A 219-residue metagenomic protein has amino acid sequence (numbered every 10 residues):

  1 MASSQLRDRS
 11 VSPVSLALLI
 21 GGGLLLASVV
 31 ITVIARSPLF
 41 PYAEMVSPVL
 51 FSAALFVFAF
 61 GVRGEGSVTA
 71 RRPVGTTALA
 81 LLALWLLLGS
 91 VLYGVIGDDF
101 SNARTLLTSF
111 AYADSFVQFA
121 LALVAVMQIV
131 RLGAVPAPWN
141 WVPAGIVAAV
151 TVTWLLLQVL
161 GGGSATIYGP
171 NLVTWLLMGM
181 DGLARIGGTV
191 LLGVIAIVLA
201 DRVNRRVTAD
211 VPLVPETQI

Functional and structural regions predicted by a protein language model:
M1-S10: Short, Lys/Arg-rich, polar N-terminal cytosolic tail immediately upstream of the first transmembrane signal-anchor
L6-R7, F60-G75, V130-W139: Membrane-interface helix-boundary motifs at transmembrane edges
R7-D8, M127-L155: Membrane-helix boundary/juxtamembrane motif in polytopic membrane proteins
P13-V29, A83-L84: Alpha-helical transmembrane segments
L26-L50, G89-S115, L156-I186: Membrane interfacial helix motifs at helix-loop boundaries and amphipathic/re-entrant anchors
R72-G89, V142-V152, I219: Transmembrane alpha-helical segments of multi-pass membrane proteins
Q118-P138, V194-R202: Alpha-helical transmembrane segments in multipass membrane proteins, preferentially the mid-helix core
T151-I219: C-terminal transmembrane-bundle signature of multipass membrane proteins, characterized by strong activation on
